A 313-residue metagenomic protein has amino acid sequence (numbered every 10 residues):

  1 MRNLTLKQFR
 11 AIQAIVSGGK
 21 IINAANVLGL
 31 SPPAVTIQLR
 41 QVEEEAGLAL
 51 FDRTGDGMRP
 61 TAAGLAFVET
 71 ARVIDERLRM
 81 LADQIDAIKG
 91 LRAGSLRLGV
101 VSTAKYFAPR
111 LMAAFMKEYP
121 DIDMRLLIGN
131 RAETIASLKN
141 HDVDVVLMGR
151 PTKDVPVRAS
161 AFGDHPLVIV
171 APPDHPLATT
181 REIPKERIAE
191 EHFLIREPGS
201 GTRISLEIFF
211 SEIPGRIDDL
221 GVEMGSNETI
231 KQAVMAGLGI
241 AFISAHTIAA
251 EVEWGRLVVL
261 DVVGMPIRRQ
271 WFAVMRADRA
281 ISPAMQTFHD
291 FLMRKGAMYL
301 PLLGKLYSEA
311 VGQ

Functional and structural regions predicted by a protein language model:
N3, E69, I88, R110-A114 (+3 more regions): Short beta-strand-centered segments that line the small-molecule binding cleft or hinge of alpha/beta clamshell
Q13-S31: Short helix-boundary/capping micro-motifs
P32-P33, I37, D83, K89-Y119 (+2 more regions): N-terminal winged-helix
E43-A62: A short LG(V/I)-centered, amphipathic sequence patch enriched for acidic residue(s) preceding the LG motif
R97-G99, L167, I183-R203, G296: Short loop->beta-strand "edge-of-pocket" segments that line small-molecule binding or catalytic clefts across diverse
N130-I135, K139-V143, M148-G149, L206-V259: Hydrophobic hinge/microswitch elements
L177, H192-P214, I281-P283, H289 (+1 more regions): Secondary-structure junction motif
V258-L302, Y307: A late-sequence structural motif
